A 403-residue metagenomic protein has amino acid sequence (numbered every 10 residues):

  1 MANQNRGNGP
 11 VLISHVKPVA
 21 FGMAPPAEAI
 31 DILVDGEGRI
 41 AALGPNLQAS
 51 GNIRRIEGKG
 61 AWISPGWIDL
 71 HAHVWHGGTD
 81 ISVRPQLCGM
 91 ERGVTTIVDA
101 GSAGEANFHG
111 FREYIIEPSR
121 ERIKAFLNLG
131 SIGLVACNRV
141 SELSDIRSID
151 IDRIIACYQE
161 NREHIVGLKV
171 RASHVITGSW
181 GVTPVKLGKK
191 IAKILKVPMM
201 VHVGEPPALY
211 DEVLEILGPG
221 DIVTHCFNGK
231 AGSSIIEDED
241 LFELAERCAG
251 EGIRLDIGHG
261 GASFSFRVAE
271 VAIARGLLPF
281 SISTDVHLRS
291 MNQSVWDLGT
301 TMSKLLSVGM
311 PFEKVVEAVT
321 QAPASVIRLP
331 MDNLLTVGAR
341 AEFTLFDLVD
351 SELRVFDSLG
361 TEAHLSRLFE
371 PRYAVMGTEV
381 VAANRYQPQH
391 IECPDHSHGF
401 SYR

Functional and structural regions predicted by a protein language model:
M1-S50: N-terminal metal-binding scaffold of metallo-dependent hydrolase/deaminase domains
V16, I32, G38, G60 (+10 more regions): Divalent metal-coordination and catalytic microenvironments
L47-I63: Active-site metal-binding motif and surrounding structural segment of the metallo-beta-lactamase
G58-P118: Metal-associated gating/positioning segment near the N- to mid-region
R92-V98, S102-A103, P118-S144, K169-A172: Metal-cofactor-binding active-site regions of metalloenzymes
V170-N292: Active-site core of metal-dependent hydrolases
R267-L348: His/Asp/Glu-enriched, well-ordered alpha-helical/loop segment that forms or immediately abuts the divalent-metal
R340-E392: C-terminal cap of metal-dependent C-N hydrolases
